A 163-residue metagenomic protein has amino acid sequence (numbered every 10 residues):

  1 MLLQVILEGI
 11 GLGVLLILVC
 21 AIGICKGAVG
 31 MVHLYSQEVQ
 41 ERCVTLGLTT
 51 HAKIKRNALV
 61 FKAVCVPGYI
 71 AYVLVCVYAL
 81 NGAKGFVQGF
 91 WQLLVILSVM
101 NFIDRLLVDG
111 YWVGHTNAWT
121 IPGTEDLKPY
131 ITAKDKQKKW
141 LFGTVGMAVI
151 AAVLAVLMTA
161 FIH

Functional and structural regions predicted by a protein language model:
Q4-G9, K62, G85-L93, G143: Residue-level signature of transmembrane alpha-helical entry/exit and packing/kink sites in multi-pass membrane
I6-M31, I96-W112: Hydrophobic alpha-helical membrane-embedded segments
L15-A58: Interfacial loop at the N-terminal end of multi-pass membrane proteins
Q40-I54, I121-K139: Short membrane-interface loop/juxtamembrane segments of multi-pass integral membrane proteins
A58-Y78, K139-V153: Core segments of transmembrane alpha-helices that mediate helix-helix packing or line hydrophobic substrate/ligand
V77-A83, F161: Juxtamembrane "helix-exit" motif on the non-cytosolic side of transmembrane helices
R105-E125: Juxtamembrane non-transmembrane "cap" segments at the membrane-aqueous interface of multi-pass membrane proteins
L154-H163: Juxtamembrane boundary at the C-terminal end of a transmembrane helix
